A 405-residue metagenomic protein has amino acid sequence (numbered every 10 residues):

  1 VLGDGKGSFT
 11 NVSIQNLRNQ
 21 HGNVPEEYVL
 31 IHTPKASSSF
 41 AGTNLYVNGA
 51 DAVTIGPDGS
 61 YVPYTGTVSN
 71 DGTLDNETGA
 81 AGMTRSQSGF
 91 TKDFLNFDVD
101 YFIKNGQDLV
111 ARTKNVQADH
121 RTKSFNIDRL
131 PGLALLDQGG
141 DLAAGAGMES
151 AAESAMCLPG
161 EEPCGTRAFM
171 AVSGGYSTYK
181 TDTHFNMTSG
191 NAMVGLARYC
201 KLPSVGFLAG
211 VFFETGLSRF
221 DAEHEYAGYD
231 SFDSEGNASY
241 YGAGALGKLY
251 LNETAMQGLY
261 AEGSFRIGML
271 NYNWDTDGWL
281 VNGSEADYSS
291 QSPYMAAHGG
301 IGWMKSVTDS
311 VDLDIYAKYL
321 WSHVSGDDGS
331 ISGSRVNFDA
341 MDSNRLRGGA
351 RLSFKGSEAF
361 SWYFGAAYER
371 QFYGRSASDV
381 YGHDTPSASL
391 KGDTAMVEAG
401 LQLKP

Functional and structural regions predicted by a protein language model:
V1-S38: Extracellular beta-strand/loop-rich repeat segments of large surface/secreted proteins
L2-G5, Y28-L30, M170, I301 (+3 more regions): Residue-level detector of buried hydrophobic side-chain packing in well-ordered secondary-structure elements
Q15, E26-H32, N44-H184: Interface/linker segment at the passenger-translocator junction of Type V secretion outer-membrane proteins
R112-T308: Outer membrane beta-barrel translocator domains of Type V secretion systems
M170-Y176, V211-L217, G263-M269, I315-H323 (+3 more regions): Transmembrane beta-barrel strands of outer-membrane/channel proteins
D221-E225, N273-D277, S325-I331, G374-S378: Outer-membrane beta-barrel and related beta-rich outer-membrane complex signature in Gram-negative bacteria
G244, K248, V336-P405: Outer membrane beta-barrel transmembrane domains
T308-D314, V324-D328, E358-W362: Short, structured loop/turn "capping" segments at alpha-beta junctions
